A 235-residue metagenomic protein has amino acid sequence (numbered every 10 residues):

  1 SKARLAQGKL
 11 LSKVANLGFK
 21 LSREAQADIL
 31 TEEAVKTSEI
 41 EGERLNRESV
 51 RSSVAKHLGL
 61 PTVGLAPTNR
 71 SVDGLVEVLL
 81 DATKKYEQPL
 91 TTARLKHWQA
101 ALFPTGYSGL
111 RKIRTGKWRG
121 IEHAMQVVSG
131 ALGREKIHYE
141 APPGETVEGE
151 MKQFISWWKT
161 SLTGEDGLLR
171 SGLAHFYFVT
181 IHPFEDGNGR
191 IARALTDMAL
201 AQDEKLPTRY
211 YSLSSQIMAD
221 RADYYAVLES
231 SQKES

Functional and structural regions predicted by a protein language model:
S1-S235: FIC/Doc superfamily catalytic core
